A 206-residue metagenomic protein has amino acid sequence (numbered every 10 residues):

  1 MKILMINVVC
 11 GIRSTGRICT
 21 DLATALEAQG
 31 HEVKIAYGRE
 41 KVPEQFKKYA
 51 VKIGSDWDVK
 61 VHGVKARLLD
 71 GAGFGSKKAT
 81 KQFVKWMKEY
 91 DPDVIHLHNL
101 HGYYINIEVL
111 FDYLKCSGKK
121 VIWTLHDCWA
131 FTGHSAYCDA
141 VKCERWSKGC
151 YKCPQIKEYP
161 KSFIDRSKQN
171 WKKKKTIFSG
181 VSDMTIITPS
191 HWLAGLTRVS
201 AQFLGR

Functional and structural regions predicted by a protein language model:
M1-R206: Catalytic cores of nucleotide-sugar-dependent glycosyltransferases that transfer UDP/GDP/TDP-activated
